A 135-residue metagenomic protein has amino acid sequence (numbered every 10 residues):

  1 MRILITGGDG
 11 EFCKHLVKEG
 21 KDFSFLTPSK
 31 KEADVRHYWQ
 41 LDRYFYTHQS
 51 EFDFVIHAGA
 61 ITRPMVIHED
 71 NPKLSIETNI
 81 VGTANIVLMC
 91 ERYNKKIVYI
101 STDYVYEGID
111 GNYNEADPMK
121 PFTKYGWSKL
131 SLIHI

Functional and structural regions predicted by a protein language model:
I3-K21: N-terminal Rossmann NAD(P)H-binding glycine-rich loop of SDR-like oxidoreductase domains
T6, P28, V55-G59, I97-T102 (+1 more regions): SDR active-site strand-loop-helix element
S24-Y44: Adenosine-cofactor binding site in Rossmann-like domains, unifying the SAM/SAH pocket of S-adenosylmethionine-dependent
W39-T78: NAD(P)H-binding glycine-rich loop region in Rossmannoid oxidoreductase-like domains and their noncatalytic homologs
I61-K73, T102-T123: Active-site "gating" loop of Rossmann-like NAD(P)-dependent oxidoreductase/epimerase domains
E69-V98: NAD(P)-cofactor binding segment of oxidoreductase domains
S128: Active-site helix of classical SDR
I133-I135: Conserved small/polar residues in nucleotide/adenosyl-binding loops
